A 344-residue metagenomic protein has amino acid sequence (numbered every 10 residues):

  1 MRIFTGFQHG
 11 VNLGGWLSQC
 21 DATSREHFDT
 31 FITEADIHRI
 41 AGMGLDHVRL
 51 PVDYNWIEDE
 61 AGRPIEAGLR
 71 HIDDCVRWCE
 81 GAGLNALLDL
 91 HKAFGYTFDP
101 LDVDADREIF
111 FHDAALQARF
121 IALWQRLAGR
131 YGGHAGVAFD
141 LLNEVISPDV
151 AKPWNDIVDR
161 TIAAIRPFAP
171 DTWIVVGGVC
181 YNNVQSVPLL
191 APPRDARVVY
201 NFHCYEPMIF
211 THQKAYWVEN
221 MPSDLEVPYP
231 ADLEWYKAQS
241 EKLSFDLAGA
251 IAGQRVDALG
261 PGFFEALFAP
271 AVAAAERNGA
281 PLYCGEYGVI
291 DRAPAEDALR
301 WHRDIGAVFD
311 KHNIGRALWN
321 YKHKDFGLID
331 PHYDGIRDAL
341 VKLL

Functional and structural regions predicted by a protein language model:
I3-W173, G178-Q185, R197, D325 (+1 more regions): Active-site mouth of glycoside hydrolases
F7, H112-G260, E265-I290, K311-A317: Active-site region of glycoside hydrolase catalytic domains
L13, F202-C204, Y321: Active-site donor-binding loop signature of nucleotide-sugar glycosyltransferases
A22, F210-K214, N320, L328-I329: Short conserved micro-motifs at the rims of enzyme active sites and ligand-binding pockets
H27-F28, Y216-N220, D297-L299: Short, surface-exposed loop/helix-turn segments at secondary-structure junctions that function as lids/hinges flanking
F31-D53, F268-A275, G306-V308, H312-A317: Catalytic domains of carbohydrate-active enzymes, especially glycoside hydrolases
R63-E66, L101-D104, L190, A298-R300 (+1 more regions): Short low-complexity, flexible loop/linker segments enriched in glycine and/or proline with clustered acidic
A293-L344: Aromatic-rich peripheral "rim/lid" segments of glycoside hydrolase catalytic domains that contact and position glycan
